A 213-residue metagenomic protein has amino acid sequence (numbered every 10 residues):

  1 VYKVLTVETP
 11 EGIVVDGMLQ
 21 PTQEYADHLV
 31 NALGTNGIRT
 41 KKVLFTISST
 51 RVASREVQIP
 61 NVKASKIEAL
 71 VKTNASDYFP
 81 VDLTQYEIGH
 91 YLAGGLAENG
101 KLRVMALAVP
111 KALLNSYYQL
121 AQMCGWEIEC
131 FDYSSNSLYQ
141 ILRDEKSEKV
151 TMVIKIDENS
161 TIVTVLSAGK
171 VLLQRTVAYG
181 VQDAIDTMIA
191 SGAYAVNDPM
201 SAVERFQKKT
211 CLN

Functional and structural regions predicted by a protein language model:
V1-E8, V43-T46, L142-L173, V177-D183 (+1 more regions): Gly/Thr-rich phosphate-binding beta-strand-loop-beta motif of the actin/hexokinase/Hsp70
V1-N74, N115, K149: Non-catalytic, solvent-exposed interaction/assembly segments
D16-E24, G95-K101, R143-K149, V196-N197: Short, glycine- and charge-enriched coil/turn segments that flank and shape catalytic ligand pockets
P21, Y25, I67, V71 (+4 more regions): Helical mechanochemical/support elements of P-loop NTPase systems and associated helical scaffolds
V30, Y118, I185-D186: Short glycine-/small-residue-rich flexible loop motifs, especially phosphate/cofactor-binding loops
A32-T35, D77-D82, M123-C124, S191 (+2 more regions): Conserved, well-folded catalytic cores of nucleic-acid-processing and energy-transducing macromolecular machines
K42, T46-E145: Active-site neighborhood for divalent-cation/phosphate handling
V171-N213: Phosphate-binding glycine-rich/basic clefts of nucleotide- and phosphate-handling proteins, predominantly
